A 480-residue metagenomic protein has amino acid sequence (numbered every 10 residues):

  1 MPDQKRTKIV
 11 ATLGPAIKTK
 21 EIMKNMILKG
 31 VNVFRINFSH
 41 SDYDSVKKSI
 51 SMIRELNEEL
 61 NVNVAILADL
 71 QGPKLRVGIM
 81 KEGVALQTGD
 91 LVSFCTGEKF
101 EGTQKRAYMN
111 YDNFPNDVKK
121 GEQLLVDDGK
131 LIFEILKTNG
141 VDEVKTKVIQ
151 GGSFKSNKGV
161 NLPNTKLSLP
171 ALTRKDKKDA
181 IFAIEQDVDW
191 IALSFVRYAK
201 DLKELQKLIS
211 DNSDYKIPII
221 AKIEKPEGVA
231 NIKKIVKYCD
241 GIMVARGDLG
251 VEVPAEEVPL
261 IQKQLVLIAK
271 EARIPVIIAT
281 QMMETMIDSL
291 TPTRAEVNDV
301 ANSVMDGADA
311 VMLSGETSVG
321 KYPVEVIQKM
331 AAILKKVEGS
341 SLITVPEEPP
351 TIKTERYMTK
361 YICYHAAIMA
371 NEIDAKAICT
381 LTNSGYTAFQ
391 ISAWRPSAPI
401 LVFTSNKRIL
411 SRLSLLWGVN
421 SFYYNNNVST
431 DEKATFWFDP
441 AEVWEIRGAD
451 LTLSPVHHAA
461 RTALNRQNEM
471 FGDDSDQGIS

Functional and structural regions predicted by a protein language model:
M1-T430: Non-catalytic helical/linker scaffolds that mediate oligomerization, partner binding, and domain coupling around large
V428-S480: Intrinsically disordered, low-complexity regulatory tails
